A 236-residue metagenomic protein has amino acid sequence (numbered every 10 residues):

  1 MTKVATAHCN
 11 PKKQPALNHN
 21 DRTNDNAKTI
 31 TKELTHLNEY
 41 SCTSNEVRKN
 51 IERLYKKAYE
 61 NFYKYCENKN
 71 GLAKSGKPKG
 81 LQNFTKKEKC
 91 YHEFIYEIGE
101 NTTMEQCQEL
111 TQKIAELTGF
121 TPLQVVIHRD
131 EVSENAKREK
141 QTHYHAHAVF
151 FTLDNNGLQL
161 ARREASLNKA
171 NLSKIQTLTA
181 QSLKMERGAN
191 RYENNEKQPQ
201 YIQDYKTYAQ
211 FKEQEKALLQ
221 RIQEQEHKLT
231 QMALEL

Functional and structural regions predicted by a protein language model:
M1-L236: N-terminal nicking endonuclease/strand-transfer module with a His-rich metal-binding environment and a catalytic Tyr
